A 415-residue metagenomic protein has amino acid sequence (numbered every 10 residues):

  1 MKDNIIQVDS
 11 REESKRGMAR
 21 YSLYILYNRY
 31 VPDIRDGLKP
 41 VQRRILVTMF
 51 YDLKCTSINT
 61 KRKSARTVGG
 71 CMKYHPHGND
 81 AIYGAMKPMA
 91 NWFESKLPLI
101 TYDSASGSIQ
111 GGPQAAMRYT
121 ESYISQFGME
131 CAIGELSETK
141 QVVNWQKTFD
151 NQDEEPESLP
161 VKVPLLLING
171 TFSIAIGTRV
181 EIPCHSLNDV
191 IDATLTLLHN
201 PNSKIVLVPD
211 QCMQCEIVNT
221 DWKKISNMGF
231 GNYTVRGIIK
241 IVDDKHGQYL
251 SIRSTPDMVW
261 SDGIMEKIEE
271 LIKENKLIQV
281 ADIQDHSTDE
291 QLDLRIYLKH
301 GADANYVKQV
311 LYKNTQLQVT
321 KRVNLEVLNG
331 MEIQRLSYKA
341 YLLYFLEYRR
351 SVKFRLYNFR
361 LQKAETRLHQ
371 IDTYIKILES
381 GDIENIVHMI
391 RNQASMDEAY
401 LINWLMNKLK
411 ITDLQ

Functional and structural regions predicted by a protein language model:
M1, M18-R20, N59-K63, L97-D103 (+4 more regions): Flexible hinge/switch segments at interdomain interfaces of large molecular machines
M1-G229, D293-R295: Catalytic phosphate-handling regions of large nucleic-acid enzymes and associated NTPases
M1-R11, M18, L23-V31, Y51-C55 (+5 more regions): Long, charged, helix-rich clamp/arm modules that form nucleic acid-engaging surfaces of large nucleic-acid-processing
P160-V161, F230-K240, I272-D282, Q370-D372: Short amphipathic beta-strand starts and helix->beta connectors
I176, P183-H185, S261-G263, A304-Y306: Short helix/loop capping segments that flank catalytic or ligand/cofactor-binding pockets
V190, I264-K267, V307: Hydrophobic side chains in well-ordered alpha-helices
I191-Y249, D262, L271, V352 (+1 more regions): Extended, compositionally biased intrinsically disordered regions at domain boundaries
V242-I283: Long hydrophobic segments that form regular secondary structure
